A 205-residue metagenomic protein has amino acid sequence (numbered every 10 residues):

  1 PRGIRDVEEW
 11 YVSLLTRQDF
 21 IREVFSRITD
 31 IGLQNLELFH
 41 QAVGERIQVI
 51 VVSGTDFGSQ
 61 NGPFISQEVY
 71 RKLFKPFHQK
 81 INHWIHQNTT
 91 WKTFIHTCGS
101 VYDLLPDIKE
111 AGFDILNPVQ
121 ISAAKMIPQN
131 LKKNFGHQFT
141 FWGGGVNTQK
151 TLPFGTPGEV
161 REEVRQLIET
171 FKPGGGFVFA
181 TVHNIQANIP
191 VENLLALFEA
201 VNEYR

Functional and structural regions predicted by a protein language model:
P1-R205: Active-site loop segments of alpha/beta catalytic cores
